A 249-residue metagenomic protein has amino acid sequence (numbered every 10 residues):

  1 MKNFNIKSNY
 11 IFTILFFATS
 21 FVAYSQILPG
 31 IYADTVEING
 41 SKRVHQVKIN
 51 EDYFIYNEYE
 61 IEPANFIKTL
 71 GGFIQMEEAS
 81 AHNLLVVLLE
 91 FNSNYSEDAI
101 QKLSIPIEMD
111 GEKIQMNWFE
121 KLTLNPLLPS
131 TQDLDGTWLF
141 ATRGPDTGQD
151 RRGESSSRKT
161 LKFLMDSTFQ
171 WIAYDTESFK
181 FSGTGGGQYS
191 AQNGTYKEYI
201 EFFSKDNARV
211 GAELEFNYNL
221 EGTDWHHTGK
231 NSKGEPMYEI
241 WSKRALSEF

Functional and structural regions predicted by a protein language model:
M1-L28: Bacterial Sec-dependent N-terminal signal peptides
Y24-T184, K197-F249: Lipid interaction determinants
G186-A191: Beta-propeller blade signature
Q192-Y196: Glycine/small-residue-rich hydrophobic helix-like segments
